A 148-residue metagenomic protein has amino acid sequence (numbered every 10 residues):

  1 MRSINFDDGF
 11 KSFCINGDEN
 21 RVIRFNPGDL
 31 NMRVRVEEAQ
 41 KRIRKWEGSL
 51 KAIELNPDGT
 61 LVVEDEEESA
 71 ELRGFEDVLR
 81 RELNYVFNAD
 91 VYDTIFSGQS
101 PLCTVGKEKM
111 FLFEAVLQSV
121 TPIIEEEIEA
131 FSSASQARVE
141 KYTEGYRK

Functional and structural regions predicted by a protein language model:
M1-D65: Short N-terminal mixed-charge amphipathic segments
D29, D65, S69-R73, C103-G106 (+1 more regions): Short, charged/polar micro-motifs that form catalytic or ligand-binding hotspots
L72-R80: Short amphipathic alpha-helical coiled-coil/interface segments
A89-K148: C-terminal charged interaction modules
